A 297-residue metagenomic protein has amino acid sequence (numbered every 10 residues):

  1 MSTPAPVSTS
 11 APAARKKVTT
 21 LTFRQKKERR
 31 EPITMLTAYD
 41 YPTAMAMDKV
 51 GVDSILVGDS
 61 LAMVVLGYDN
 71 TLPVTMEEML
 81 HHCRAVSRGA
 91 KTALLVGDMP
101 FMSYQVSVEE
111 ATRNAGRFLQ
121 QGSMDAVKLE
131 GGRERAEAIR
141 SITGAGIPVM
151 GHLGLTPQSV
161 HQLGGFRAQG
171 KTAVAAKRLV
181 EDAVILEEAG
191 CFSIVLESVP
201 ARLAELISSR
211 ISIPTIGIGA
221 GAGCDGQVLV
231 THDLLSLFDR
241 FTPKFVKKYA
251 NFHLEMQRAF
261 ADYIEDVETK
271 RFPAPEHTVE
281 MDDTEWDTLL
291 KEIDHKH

Functional and structural regions predicted by a protein language model:
S2-A250, L254-D283, D287-T288, E292-H297: Alpha/beta enzyme core
